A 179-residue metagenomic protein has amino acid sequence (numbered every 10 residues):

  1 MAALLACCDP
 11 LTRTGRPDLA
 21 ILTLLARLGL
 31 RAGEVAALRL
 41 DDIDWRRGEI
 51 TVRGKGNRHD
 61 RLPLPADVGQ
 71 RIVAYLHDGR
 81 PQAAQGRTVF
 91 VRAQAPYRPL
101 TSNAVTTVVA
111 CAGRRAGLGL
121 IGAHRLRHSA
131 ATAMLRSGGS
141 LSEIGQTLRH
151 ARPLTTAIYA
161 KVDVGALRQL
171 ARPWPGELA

Functional and structural regions predicted by a protein language model:
M1-A179: Conserved catalytic core of the tyrosine transesterase superfamily
